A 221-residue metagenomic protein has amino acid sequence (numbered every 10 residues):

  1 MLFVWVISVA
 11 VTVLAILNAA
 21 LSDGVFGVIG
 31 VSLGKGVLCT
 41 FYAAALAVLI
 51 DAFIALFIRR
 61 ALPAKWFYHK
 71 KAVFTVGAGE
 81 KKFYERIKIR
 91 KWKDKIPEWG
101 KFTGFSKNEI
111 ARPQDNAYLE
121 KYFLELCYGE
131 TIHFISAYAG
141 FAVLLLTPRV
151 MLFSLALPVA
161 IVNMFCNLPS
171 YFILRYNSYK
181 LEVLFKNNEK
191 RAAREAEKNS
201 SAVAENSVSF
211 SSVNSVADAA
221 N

Functional and structural regions predicted by a protein language model:
M1-F53, E120, F172-Y179: Cytosolic-side membrane-entry/anchor segment at the start of a transmembrane helix
T12-V13, A45-L49, E98-K101, E130-G140: Hydrophobic alpha-helical transmembrane segments of multi-pass integral membrane proteins
L38-I89, M164-L168: Hydrophobic alpha-helical membrane-embedded segments
F41, A156-L157: Hydrophobic alpha-helical transmembrane segments
P63-Y118, Y122, E195: Membrane-proximal soluble regions of multi-pass membrane proteins
L119-M151: Transmembrane alpha-helical segments and their cytosolic interface motifs in multi-pass membrane proteins
P169-N206, N221: Cytosolic/matrix-facing juxtamembrane and C-terminal tails of multi-pass cellular membrane proteins
